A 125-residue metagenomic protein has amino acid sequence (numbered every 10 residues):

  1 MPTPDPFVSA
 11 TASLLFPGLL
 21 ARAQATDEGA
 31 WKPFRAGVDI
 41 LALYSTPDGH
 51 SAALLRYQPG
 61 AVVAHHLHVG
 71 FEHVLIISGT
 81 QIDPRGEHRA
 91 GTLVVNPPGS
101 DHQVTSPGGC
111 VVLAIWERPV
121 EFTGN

Functional and structural regions predicted by a protein language model:
M1-G49, N125: A short, N-terminal "cap"/entry segment at the start of jelly-roll beta-barrel domains of the cupin/DSBH fold
R35-H68, E87, P97-D101: Conserved short histidine dyad/triad with adjacent acidic residue
D39-A42, L75, Q103, V111: Residues located in well-ordered beta-strands
H50-L54, V74, C110-V111: Structural motif
Q58-A61, H68-D83, A90: Glycine- and acidic-residue-biased ligand/ion/polar-headgroup-sensing regions
V62, T92-L93, V111: Residue-level marker of beta-strand positions
I82-S106: Short acidic-glycine-tyrosine-enriched beta hairpin
P98-T123: Ligand-binding loop in jelly-roll beta-barrel domains
